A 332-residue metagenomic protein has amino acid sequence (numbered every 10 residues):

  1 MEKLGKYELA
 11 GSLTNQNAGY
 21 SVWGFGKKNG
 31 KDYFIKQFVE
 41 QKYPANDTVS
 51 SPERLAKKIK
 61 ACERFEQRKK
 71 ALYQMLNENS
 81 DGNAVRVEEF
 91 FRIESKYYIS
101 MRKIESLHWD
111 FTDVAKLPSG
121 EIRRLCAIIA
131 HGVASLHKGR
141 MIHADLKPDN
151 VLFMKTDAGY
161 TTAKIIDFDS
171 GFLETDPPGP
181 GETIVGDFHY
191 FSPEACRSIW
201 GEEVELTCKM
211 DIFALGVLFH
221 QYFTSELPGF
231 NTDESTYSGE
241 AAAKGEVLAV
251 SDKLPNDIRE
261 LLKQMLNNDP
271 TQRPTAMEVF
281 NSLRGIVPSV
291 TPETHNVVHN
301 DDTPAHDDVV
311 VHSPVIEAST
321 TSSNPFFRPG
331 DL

Functional and structural regions predicted by a protein language model:
S21-K70: ATP-binding glycine-rich loop module of kinase domains
R86-Y97: Short beta-strand micro-motifs within the conserved protein kinase catalytic domain, predominantly in the N-lobe
L125-C126: Activation segment signature within eukaryotic-like protein kinase domains
H137-M154: Catalytic-loop of the protein kinase fold
G181-S198: Conserved activation segment of eukaryotic-like protein kinases, specifically the C-terminal portion of the activation
D211: Conserved catalytic-loop aspartate of Hanks-type protein kinases
L266-E278: A conserved short helix/loop substructure at the end of the activation segment of eukaryotic-like protein kinase domains
